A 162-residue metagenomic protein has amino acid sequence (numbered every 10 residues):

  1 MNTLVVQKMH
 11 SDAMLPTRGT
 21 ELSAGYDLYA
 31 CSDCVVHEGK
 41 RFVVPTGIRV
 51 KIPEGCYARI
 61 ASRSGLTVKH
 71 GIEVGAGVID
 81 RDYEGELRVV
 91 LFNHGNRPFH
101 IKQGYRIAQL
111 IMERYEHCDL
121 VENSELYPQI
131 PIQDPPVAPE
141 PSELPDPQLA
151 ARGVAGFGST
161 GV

Functional and structural regions predicted by a protein language model:
M1-V162: DUTPase catalytic domain/fold
